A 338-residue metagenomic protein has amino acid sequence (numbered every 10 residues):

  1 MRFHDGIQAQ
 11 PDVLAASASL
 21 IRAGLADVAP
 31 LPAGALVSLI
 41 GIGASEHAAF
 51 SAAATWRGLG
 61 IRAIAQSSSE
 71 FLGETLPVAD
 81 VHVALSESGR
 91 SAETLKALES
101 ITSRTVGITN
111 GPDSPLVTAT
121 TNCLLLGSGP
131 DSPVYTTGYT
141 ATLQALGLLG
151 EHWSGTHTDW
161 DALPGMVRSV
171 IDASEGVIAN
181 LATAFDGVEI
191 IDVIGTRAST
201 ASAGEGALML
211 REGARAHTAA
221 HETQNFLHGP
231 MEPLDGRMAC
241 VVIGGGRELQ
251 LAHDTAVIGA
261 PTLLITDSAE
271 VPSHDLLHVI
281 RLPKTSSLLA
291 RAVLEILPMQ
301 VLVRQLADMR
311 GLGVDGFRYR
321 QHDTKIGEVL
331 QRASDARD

Functional and structural regions predicted by a protein language model:
R2-A35, N122-L125, G129-V241, L249 (+1 more regions): Active-site phosphate/pyrophosphate-binding segments
P32-G165, T196, A239-T285, L302: Glycine-rich phosphate-binding loops that contact phosphosugars or nucleotide phosphates
G58, E212, V257, D308-M309: Residues at alpha-helix termini
G206, D254-A256, E295, R318: Composition- and surface-driven signal marking solvent-exposed, interaction-prone regions in large proteins
L276-L312: Structured C-terminal subdomain patch of bacterial secreted/periplasmic proteins
